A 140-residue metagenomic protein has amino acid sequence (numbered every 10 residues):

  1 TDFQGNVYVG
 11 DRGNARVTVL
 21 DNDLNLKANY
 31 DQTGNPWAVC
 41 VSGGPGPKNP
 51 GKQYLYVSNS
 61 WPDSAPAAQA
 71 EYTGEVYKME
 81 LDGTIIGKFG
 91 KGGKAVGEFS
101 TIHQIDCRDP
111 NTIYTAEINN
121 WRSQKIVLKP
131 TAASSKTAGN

Functional and structural regions predicted by a protein language model:
T1-N140: Eukaryotic scaffold repeat domains enriched in small/polar residues
